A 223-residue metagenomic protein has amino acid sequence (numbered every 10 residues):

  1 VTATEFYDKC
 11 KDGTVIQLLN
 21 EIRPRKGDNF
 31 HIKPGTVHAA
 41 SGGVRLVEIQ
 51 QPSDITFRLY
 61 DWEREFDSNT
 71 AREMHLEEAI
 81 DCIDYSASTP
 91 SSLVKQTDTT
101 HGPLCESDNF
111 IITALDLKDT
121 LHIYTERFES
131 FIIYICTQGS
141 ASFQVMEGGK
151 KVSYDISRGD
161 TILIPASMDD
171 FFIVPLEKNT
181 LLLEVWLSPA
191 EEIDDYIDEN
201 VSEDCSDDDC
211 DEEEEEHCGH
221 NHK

Functional and structural regions predicted by a protein language model:
V1-K11, K118-G148, R158-G159: Glycine- and acidic-residue-biased ligand/ion/polar-headgroup-sensing regions
V1-L18, I49-T89, K178-D209: Double-stranded beta-helix
C10, I22, D28, P34-T36 (+3 more regions): Short, structured patches in soluble enzyme cores that scaffold and shape functional sites
L19-H31, V145-M168: Short acidic-glycine-tyrosine-enriched beta hairpin
E21-I22, N29, H38, T125-E126 (+2 more regions): His/acidic/aromatic-lined binding-pocket segments of jelly-roll/cupin-type domains and related regulatory beta-sandwich
T36-I55, S157, A166-E191: Ligand-binding loop in jelly-roll beta-barrel domains
F57-F128: C-terminal amphipathic alpha-helical segment
E203-K223: Histidine-centered metal-binding segments
